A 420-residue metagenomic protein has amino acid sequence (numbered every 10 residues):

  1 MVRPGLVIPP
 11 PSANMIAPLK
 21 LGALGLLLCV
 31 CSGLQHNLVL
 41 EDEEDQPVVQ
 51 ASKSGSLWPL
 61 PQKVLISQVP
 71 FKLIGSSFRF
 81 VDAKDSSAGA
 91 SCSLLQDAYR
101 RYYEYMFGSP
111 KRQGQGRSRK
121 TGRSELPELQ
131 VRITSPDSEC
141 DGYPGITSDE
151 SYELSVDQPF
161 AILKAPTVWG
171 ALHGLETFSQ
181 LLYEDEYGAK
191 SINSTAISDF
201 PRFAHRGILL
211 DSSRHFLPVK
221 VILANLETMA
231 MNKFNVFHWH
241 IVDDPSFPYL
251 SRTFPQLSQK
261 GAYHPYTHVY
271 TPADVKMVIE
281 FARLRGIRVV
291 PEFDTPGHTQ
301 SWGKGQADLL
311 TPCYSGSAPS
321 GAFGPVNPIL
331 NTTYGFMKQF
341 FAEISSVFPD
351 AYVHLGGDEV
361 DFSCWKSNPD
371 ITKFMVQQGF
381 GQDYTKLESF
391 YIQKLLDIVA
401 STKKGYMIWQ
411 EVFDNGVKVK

Functional and structural regions predicted by a protein language model:
M1-G25: Classical eukaryotic N-terminal signal peptides for Sec-dependent ER targeting/secretion, especially the positively
V2-P4, P11, S52-S54, L284 (+1 more regions): Residue-level detector of alpha-helical transmembrane segments in integral membrane proteins
P9, L28-C29, K260-Y263: Intrinsic disorder/low-complexity segments
I16-R206, I398-A400, G405-G416, K420: Acidic, contiguous N-terminal accessory segments
V131-S135, D243, F293-T295, G357-E359 (+1 more regions): A general secondary-structure junction signal
E139-G335, Q339-H354, N368: Feature activates predominantly on carbohydrate-active enzymes
S317, A322-K420: Active-site neighborhood of glycoside hydrolase catalytic domains
